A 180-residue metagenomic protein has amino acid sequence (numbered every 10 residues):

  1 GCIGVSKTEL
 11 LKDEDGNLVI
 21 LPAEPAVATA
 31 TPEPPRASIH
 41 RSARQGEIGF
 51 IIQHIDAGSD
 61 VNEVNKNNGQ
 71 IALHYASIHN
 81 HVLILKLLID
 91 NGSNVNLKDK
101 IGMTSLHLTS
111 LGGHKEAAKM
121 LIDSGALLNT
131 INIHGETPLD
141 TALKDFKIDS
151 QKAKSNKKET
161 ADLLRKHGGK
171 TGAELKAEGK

Functional and structural regions predicted by a protein language model:
I3-V5: Bacterial signal peptide processing site
L10-P34: Post-signal peptide N-terminal segment of mature Sec-exported envelope proteins
P34, N67-N68, K100-I101, I133-H134: Ankyrin repeat start-site detector
A37-H40, Q70-H74, T104-H107, T137-D140: Ankyrin repeat (ANK) core detector
R41-E47, Y75-H81, L108-H114, T141-K157: Ankyrin repeat A-helix N-terminal signature
E47-I55, H81-I89, H114-D123, S155-K166: Ankyrin repeat structural motif
